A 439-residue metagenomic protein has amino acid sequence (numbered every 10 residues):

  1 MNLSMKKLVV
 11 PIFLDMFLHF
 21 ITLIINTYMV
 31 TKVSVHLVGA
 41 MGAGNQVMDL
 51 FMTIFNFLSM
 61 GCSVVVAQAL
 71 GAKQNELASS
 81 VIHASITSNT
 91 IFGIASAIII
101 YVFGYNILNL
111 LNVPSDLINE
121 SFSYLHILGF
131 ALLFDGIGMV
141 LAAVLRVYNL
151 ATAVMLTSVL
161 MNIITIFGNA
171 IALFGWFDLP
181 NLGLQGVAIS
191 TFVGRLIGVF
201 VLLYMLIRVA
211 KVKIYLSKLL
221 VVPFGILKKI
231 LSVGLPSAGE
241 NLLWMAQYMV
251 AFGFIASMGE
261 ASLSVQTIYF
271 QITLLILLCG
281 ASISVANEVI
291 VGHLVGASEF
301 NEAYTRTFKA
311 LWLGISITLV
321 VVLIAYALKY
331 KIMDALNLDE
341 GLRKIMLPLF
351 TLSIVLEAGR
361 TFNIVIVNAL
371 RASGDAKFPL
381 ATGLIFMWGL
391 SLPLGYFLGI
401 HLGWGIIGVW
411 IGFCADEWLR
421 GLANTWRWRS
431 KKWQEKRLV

Functional and structural regions predicted by a protein language model:
M1-I12, V66-L132, L179-L235, V291-L356 (+1 more regions): Short alpha-helical transmembrane segments in multi-pass integral membrane proteins
L3-S63, A67, L235-S257: Signature of the first transmembrane helix
M16-F20, T53, G93, A97 (+13 more regions): Residue-level hotspots within the lipid-embedded alpha helices of multi-pass solute transporters
I21-G39, L108-S115, L173-L182, L242-L275 (+3 more regions): Helix-terminus/linker motif at the lipid-water interface of multi-pass membrane proteins
V38-I98, D135-N149, A153-V154, L263-L328 (+1 more regions): Small-residue-rich hydrophobic transmembrane alpha-helices
L50-T53, A97, T165-A170, V199-L203 (+4 more regions): Hydrophobic transmembrane alpha-helices of multi-pass small-molecule transporters
S59, L128-V147, V154-T165, V187-L202 (+5 more regions): Short runs within selected transmembrane alpha-helices of multi-pass transporters and secretion channels
I100, A143, N169, L173 (+9 more regions): Structural signal for membrane-spanning alpha-helices in multi-pass inner-membrane proteins, emphasizing helix cores
